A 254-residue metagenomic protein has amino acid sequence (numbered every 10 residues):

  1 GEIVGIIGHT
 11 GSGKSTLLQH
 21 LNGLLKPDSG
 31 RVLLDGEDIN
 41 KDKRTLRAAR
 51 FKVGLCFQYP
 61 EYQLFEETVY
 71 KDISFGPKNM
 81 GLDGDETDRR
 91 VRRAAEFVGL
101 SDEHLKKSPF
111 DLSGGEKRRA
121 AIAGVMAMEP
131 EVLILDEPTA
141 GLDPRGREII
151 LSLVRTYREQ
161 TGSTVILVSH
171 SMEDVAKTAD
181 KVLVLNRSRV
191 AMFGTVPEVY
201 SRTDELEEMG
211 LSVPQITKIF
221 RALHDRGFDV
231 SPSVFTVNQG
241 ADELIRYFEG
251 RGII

Functional and structural regions predicted by a protein language model:
N22: Helix-to-loop junction immediately C-terminal to a conserved catalytic motif
G30-K41, A49: Conserved ABC transporter NBD signature motif
E86-E103: Conserved ABC ATPase "signature" region
S108-L112, E116: Conserved ABC ATPase signature
V125-M126: ABC ATPase C-loop
E129: Conserved catalytic motifs of ABC-family nucleotide-binding domains
L133-D136: Catalytic Walker B motif of ABC-type/P-loop ATPase nucleotide-binding domains
